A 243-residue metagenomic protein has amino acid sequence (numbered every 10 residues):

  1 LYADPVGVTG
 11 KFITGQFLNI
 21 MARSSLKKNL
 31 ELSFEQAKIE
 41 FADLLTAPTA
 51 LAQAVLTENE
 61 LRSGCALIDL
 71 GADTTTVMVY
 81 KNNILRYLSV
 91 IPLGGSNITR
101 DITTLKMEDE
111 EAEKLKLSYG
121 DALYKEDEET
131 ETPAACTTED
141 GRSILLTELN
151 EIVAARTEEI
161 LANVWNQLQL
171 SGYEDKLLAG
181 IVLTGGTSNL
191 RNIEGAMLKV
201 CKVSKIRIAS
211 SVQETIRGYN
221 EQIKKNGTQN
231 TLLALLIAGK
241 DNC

Functional and structural regions predicted by a protein language model:
L1-C65, G120-L149, S171-E174, V203 (+1 more regions): Nucleotide/phosphate-binding catalytic cleft detector across ATP-hydrolyzing and phosphate-transferring enzymes
I20-T46, N82-Y124, G227: Glycine-rich phosphate-binding loop plus the immediately following alpha-helix
A22, D121-Y124, K176-V200: Glycine-rich phosphate-binding loops at beta-strand->alpha-helix junctions
E58-Y87, I102, L235: Gly/Thr-rich phosphate-binding beta-strand-loop-beta motif of the actin/hexokinase/Hsp70
R86-Y87, S96, R100, E148 (+1 more regions): Short beta-alpha connecting loops at secondary-structure transitions that line or flank enzyme active sites
T104-E108, K199, V203, I237-N242: Short, well-ordered loop/turn and helix-capping segments at boundaries between secondary-structure elements and domains
L161, W165-G180: Phosphate/pyrophosphate-binding loops at sites that engage ATP/ADP/AMP, CoA/4′-phosphopantetheine, polyphosphate
A209-C243: Glycine-rich phosphate-binding/hydrolytic loop that grips phosphoryl groups
